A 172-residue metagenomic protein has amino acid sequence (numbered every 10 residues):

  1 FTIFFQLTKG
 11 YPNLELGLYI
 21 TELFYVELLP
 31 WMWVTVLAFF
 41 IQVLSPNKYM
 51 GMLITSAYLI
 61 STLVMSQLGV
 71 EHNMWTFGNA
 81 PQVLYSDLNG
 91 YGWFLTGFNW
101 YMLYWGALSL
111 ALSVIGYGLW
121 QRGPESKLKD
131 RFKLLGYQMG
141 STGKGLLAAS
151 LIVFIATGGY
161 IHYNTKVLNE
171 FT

Functional and structural regions predicted by a protein language model:
F1-P46, L84-L88, F94-G97: Secretory targeting signals
G10-L14, L18, K48-L119, G123-K127 (+1 more regions): Terminal transmembrane helical anchor/hairpin motif
T21-L29, Y101-L108, L147: Alpha-helical transmembrane segments of integral membrane proteins, emphasizing hydrophobic/aromatic residues
P30, V34, A38, Y58 (+4 more regions): Alpha-helical transmembrane segments of multipass membrane proteins
L44, Y91-T96, K133-T142: Short, Lys/Arg-rich N-terminal segment immediately upstream of the first membrane anchor
S45-A57, T142-A149: Alpha-helical transmembrane segments and their helix-start/interface "positive-inside/aromatic belt" motifs in integral
K133-K166: Internal/C-terminal transmembrane anchor helices
